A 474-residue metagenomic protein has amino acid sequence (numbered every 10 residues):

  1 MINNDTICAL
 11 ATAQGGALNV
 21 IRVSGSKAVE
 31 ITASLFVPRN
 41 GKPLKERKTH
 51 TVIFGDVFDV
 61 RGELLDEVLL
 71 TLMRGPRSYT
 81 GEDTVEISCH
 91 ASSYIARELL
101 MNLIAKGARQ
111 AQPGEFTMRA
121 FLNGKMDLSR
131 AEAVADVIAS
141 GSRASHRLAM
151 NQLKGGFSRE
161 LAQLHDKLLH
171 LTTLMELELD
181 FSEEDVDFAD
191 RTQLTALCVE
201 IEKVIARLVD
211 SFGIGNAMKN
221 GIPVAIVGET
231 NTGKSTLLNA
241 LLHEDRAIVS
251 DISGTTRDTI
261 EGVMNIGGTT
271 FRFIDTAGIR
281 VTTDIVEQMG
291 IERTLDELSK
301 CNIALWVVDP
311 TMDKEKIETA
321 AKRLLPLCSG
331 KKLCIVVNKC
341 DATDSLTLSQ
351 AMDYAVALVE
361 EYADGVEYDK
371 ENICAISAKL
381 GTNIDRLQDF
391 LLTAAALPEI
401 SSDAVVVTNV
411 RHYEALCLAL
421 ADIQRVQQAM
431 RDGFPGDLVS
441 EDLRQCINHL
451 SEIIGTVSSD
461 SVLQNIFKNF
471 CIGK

Functional and structural regions predicted by a protein language model:
M1-R147, N151, G155, L327 (+2 more regions): A glycine-rich (often HGG/GG-containing) alpha/beta subdomain
I2-L10, H146-N265, T282, K300 (+1 more regions): C-terminal-of-GTPase-core extension/linker across diverse P-loop GTPases
S24, A91, L241, T276 (+2 more regions): Glycine-rich, N-terminal phosphate-binding loop of Rossmann-like dinucleotide-binding domains
I53-D66, L70-R74, G254-T282: Switch I (G2) and immediately adjacent beta-strands of P-loop GTPase domains
R109, T270-R272, N372: Conserved beta-strand segments of alpha/beta enzyme cores
G124, N231, D275: Conserved G/P- and acidic residue-centered "switch" motifs that form tight phosphate/ATP-binding loops in soluble
F273, V307, V336: Generic enzyme active-site microenvironment
E287-T311: Inter-motif core of Ras-like GTPase G domains
